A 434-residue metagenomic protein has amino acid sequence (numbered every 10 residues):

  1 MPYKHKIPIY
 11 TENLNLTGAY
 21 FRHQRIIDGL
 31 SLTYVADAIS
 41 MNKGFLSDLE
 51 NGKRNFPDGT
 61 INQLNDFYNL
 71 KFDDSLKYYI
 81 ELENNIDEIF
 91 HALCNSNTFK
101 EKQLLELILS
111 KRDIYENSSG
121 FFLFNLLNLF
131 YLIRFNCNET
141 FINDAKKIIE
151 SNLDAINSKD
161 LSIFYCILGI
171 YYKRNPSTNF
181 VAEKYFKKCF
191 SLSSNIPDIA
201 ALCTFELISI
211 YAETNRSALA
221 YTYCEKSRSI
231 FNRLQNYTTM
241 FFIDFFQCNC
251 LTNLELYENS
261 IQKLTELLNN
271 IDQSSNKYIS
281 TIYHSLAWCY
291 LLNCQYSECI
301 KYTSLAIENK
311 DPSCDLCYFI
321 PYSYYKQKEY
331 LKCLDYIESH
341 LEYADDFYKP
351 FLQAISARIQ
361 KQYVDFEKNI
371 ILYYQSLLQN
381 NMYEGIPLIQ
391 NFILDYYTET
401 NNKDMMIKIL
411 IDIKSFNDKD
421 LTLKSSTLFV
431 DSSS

Functional and structural regions predicted by a protein language model:
M1-D28: A short, Lys/Arg-rich alpha-helix, primarily the initiator
D28-D48: Short alpha-helical DNA-recognition segment
P57-D74: DNA major-groove recognition helix of helix-turn-helix/homeodomain DNA-binding modules
N69-N85: Short C-terminal boundary/hinge segments that cap the last helix of small helical domains
N84-N95, L123-C137, I163-S177, A201-N215 (+6 more regions): Tandem amphipathic alpha-helical repeat scaffolds
L93-I108, I133-I149, K173-K188, T214-K226 (+4 more regions): Helix-turn-helix repeat elements of alpha-solenoid scaffolds
E106-D113, K146-D154, K187-S194, E225-N236 (+5 more regions): Amphipathic alpha-helical segments of tetratricopeptide repeats
E116-F122, I156-I163, N195-E206, L234-F246 (+5 more regions): Alpha-solenoid helical repeat architecture
